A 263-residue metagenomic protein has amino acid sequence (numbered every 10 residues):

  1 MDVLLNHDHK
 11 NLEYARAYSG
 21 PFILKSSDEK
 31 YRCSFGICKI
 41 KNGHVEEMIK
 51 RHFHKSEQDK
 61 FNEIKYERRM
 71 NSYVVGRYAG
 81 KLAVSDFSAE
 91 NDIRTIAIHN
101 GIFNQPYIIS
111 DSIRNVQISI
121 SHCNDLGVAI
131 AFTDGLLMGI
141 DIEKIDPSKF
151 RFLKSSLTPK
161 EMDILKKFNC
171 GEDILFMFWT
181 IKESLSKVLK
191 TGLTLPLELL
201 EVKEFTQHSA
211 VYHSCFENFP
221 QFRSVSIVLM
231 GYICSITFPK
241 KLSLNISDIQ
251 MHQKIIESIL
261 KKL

Functional and structural regions predicted by a protein language model:
M1-L263: Core catalytic alpha/beta fold that binds nucleotide/phospho-ligands
